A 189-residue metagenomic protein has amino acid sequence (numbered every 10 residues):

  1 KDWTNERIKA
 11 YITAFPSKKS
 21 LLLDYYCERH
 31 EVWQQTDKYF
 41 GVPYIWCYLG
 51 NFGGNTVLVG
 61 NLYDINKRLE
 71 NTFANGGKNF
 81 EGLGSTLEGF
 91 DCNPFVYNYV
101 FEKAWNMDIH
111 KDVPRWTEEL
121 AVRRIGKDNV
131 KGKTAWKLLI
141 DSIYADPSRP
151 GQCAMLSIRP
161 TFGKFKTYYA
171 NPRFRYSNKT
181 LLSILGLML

Functional and structural regions predicted by a protein language model:
K1-I140, R149, C153, K166-N171: Catalytic-core regions of glycoside hydrolase
Q152-L189: Histidine-centered catalytic/metal-binding microenvironments
